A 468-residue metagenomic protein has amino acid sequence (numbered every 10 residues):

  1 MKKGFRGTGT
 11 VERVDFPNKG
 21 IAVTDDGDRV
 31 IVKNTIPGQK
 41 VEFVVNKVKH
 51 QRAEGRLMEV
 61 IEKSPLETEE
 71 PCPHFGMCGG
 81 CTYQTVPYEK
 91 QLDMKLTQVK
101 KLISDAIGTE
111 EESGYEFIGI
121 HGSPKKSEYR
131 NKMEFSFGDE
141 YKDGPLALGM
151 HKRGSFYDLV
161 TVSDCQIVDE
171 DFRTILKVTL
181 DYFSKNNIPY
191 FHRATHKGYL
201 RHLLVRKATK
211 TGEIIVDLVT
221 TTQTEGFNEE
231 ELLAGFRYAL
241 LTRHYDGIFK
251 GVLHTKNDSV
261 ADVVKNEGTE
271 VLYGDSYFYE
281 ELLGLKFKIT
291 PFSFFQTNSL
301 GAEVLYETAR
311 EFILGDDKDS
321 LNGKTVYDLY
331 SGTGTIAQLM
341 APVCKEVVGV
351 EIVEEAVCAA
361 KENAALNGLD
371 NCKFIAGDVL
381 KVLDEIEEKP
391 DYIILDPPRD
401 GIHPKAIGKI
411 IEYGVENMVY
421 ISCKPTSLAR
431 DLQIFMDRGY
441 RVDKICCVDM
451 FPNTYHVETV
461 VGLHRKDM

Functional and structural regions predicted by a protein language model:
M1-G7, R13-P17, T222-M468: Rossmann-like S-adenosyl-L-methionine
M1-H74, R153, K373, K381: Terminal RNA-binding accessory module
G20-D25, G149-K152, D217-V219, A360: Short, acidic/hydrophobic/Gly-rich beta-strand patch recurrent on exposed beta strands that often constitutes part
G38, V168, N298: Short, conserved phosphate/pyrophosphate- and ester-handling motifs at nucleotide-, phospho-/glycolipid
E59-E70, G79-Y190, K210: Extended interfacial segments that mediate partner engagement and assembly in macromolecular machines
I118-K126, R193, L200-H202, C447-M450: Short, solvent-exposed loop/turn elements at beta->coil junctions and helix N-caps that rim active or binding pockets
Y157-R201, T222-H254: Internal alpha/beta scaffold segment
R206-A208: Structural signature of eukaryotic scaffold interfaces centered on beta-propeller domains
